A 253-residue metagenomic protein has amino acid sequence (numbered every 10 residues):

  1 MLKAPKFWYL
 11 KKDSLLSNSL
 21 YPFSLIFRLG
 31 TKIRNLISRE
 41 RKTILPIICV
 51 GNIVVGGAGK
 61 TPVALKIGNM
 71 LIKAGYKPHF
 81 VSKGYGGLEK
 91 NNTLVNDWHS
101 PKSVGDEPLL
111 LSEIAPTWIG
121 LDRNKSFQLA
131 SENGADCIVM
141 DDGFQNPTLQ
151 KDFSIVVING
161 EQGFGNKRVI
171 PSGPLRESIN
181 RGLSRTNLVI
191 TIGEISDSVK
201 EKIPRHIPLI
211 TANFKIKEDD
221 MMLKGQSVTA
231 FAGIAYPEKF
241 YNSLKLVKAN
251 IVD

Functional and structural regions predicted by a protein language model:
M1-L10, G163-D253: C-terminal accessory "lid"/substrate-recognition subdomains
L2-P46: A transmembrane-helix-recognition feature enriched in membrane-embedded lipid enzymes and envelope glyco-/phospholipid
I26, T61, L111, D141 (+3 more regions): Residue-level signal for inorganic ion chemistry
N35-D97: Walker A (P-loop) phosphate-binding motif
A74, I114, V247: Conserved dinucleotide-binding and phosphotransfer motif residues
Y76, A135, A249: Short phosphate-binding/catalytic loops that engage adenosine nucleotides
H79-V81, V156, V228-F231: Conserved beta-strand elements of the Class I
Y85-K202: Phosphate/Mg2+-binding loops and adjacent switch elements in nucleotide/diphosphate-handling enzyme cores
